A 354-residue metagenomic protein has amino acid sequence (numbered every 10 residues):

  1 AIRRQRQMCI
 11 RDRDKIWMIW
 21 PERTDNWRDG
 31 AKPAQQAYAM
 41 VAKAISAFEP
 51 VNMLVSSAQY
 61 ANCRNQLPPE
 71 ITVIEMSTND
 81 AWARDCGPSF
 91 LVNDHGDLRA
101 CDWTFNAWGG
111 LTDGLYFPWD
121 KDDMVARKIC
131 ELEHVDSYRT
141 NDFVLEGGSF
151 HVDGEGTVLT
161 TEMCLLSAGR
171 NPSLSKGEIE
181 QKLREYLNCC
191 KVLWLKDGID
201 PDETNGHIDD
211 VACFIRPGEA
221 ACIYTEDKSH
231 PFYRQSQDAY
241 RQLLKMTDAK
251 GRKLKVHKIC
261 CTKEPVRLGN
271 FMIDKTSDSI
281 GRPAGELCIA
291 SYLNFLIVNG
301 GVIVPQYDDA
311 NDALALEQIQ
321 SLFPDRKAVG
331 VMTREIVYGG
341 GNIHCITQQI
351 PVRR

Functional and structural regions predicted by a protein language model:
A1-R6, I10: Single conserved hydrophobic/aromatic residue that forms the stacking wall/gate of nucleotide- or nucleobase-binding
Q7, D29-A47, H207-A212: Histidine-anchored nucleotide/phosphate-binding helix
Q7, T24, D80-D85, V92 (+4 more regions): Structural signature of eukaryotic scaffold interfaces centered on beta-propeller domains
I16-W27, A31-Q36, M53-G156: Cofactor- and metal-binding active-site motifs of prokaryotic enzymes that mediate redox/radical or nucleophilic
E49-A58, A221-E226: Short internal beta-strands
G154-P217: Loop-centered beta-sheet repeat module
F214-N299, I303, Y307-A315: Redox- and metal-dependent alpha/beta enzyme cores, enriched for Fe-S-associated oxidoreductases and cofactor-handling
G300, Y307-R354: TerminUS-proximal long segments
